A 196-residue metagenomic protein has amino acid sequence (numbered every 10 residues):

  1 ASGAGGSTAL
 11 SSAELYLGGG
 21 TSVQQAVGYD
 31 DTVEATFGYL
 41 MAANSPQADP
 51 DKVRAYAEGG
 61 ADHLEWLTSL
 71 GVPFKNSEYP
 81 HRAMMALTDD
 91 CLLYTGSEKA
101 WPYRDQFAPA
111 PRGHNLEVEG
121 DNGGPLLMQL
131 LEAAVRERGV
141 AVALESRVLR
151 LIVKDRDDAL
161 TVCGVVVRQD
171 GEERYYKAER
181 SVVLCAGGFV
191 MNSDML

Functional and structural regions predicted by a protein language model:
A1, R174-V182: C-terminal structured subdomain/cap of oxidoreductase catalytic cores
A1-S12: Glycine-rich FAD pyrophosphate-binding loop
G5, G18, Q25, N192-S193: Glycine/Thr-rich phosphate-binding loops of Rossmann-like dinucleotide-binding domains
S11-G18, Y94: Short, hinge-like loop/turn segments at secondary-structure boundaries
L15-Y56, T68: Glycine-rich active-site loop/strand segments that organize a redox cofactor
A55-E172, E179, S193-D194: Conserved redox-cofactor binding core of oxidoreductases
K177, L184-L196: Flavin (primarily FAD) binding-site architecture
